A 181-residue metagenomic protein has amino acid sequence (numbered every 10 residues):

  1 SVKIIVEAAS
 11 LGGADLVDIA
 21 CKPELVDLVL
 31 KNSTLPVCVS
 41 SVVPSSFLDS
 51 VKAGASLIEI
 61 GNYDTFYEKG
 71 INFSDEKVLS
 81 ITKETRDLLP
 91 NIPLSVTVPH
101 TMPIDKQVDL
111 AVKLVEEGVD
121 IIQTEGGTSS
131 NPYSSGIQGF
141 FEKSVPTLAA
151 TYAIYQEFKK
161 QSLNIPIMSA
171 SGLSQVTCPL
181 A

Functional and structural regions predicted by a protein language model:
S1-L35: N-terminal capping/small domains of soluble enzymes
V2-I5, V39-S56, M102-E117, Y152-A181: Catalytic cores of alpha/beta
A9, V29, S50, I122 (+1 more regions): Conserved, mostly hydrophobic/aromatic
L11-D15, L57-K77, Q107-A153: Glycine/Thr-rich beta-alpha phosphate-binding loop at enzyme active sites
V17-A20, I58-I60, L94-V98, I122-E125 (+1 more regions): Short beta-strand segments at enzyme active-site cores
C21-L25, V43-S45, N62-D64, V98-M102 (+2 more regions): Active-site-proximal loop/turn and secondary-structure-junction residues that shape catalytic pockets, frequently
K22-S46, F73-V96, H100, I137-S169: Alpha-helix-loop-beta-strand connector modules within alpha/beta enzyme cores
S33, S41, G54-A55, E59-D64: Generic hydrophobic/packing signal
